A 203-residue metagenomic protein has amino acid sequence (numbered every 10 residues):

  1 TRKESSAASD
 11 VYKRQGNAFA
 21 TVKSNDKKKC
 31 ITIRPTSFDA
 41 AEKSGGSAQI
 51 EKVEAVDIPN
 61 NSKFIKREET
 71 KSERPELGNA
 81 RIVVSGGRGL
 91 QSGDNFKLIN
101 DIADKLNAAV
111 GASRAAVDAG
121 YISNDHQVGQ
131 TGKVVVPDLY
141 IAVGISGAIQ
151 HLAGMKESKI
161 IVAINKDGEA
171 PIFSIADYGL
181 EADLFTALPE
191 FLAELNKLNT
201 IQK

Functional and structural regions predicted by a protein language model:
T1-A8, Y12: Single conserved hydrophobic/aromatic residue that forms the stacking wall/gate of nucleotide- or nucleobase-binding
K13-K71: Phosphate/diphosphate-binding glycine-rich loops and adjacent basic-rich segments that engage nucleotide
K13-T21, A116-M155: Glycine-rich, anion-gripping cofactor-binding loops and their flanking helix/strand elements in enzyme active sites
T36, R88-L90, I145-A148: Short glycine-rich anion-binding loops that position phosphate/pyrophosphate groups of nucleotides and phosphorylated
D39-D57, A103-K105, A153-G168, N199: A short, gly/pro- and small-residue-rich
E69-Q130: Glycine-rich phosphate/diphosphate-binding loops and the adjacent beta-loop-alpha structural elements that coordinate
L139, I145-M155, I160-K203: C-terminal functional extensions of proteins
